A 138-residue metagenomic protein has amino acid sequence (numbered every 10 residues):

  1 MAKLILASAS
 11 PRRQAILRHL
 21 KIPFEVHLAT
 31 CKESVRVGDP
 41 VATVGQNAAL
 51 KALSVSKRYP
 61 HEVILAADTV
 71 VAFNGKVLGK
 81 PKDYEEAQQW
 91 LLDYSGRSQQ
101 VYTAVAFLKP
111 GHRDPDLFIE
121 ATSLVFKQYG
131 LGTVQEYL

Functional and structural regions predicted by a protein language model:
M1-I22: N-terminal beta1-alpha1 ligand-phosphate binding loop
A2-L4, V26, D39-L138: Anionic-ligand binding patches
A9, A29, P110: Cofactor-binding loop segments of dinucleotide-utilizing enzymes, especially the Rossmann-like FAD- and NAD(P)+-binding
E25-E33: A short beta-strand-loop structural module common to alpha/beta enzyme folds
S34-G38: Amphipathic alpha-helical linker/stalk segments
